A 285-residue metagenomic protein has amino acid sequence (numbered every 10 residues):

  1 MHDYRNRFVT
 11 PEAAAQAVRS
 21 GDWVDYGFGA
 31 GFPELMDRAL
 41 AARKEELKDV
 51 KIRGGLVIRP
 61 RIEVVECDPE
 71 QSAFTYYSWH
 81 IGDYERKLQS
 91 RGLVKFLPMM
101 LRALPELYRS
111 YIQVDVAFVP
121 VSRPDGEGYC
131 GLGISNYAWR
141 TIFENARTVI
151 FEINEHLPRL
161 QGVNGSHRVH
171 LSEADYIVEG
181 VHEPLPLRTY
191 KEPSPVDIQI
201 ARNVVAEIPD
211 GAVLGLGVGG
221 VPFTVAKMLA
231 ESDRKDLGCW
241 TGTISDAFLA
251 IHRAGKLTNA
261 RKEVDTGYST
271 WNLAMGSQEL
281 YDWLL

Functional and structural regions predicted by a protein language model:
M1-L285: Conserved alpha/beta enzyme-core scaffold
